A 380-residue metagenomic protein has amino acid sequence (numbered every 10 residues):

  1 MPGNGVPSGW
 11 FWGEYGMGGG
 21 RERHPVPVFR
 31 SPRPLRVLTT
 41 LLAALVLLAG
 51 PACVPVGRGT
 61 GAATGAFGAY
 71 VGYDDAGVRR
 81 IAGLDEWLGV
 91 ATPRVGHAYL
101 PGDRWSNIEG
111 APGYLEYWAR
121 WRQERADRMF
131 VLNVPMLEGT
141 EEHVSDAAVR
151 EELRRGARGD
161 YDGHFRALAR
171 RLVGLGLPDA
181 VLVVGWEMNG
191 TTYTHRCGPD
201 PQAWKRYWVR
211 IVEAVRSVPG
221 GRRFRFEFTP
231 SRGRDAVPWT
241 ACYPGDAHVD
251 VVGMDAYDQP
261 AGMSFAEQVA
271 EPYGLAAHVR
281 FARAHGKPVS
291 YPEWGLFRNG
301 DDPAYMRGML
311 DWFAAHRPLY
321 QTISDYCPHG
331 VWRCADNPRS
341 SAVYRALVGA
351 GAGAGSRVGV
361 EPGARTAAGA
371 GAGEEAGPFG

Functional and structural regions predicted by a protein language model:
P25-R58: Secretory targeting and sorting signals
V54-N107: Boundary/entry segment of secreted carbohydrate-active catalytic domains
G61-G77, P288-G363, G377-G380: Substrate-binding cleft of secreted/luminal carbohydrate-active enzymes
A69, R94-A98, R128-L132, A180-V184 (+4 more regions): Hydrophobic faces of well-ordered beta-strands that scaffold small-molecule active sites in alpha/beta enzyme cores
A76-D85, G110-R120, F165-L168, R232-P244 (+2 more regions): Alpha-helical scaffolding within the catalytic cores of extracellular/periplasmic polymer-degrading hydrolases
N107-F224: Substrate-binding cleft of extracellular glycoside hydrolase catalytic domains
G113-M129, N133-P135, P244-N299: Glycoside hydrolase catalytic-domain groove-lining segments
G185, W208, V212-V237, K287-G300 (+1 more regions): Aromatic-lined carbohydrate-recognition surfaces of secreted/lumenal glycan-active proteins
